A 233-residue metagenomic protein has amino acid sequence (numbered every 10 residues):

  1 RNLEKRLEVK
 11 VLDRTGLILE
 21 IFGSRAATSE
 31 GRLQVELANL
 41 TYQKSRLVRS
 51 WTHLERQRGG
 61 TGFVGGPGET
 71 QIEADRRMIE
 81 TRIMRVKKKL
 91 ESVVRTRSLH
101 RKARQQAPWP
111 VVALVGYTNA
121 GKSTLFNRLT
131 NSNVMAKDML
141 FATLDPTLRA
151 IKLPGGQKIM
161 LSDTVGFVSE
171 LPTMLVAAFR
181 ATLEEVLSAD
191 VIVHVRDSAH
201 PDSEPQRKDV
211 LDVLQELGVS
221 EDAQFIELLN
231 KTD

Functional and structural regions predicted by a protein language model:
R1-K10, P154-K158, F179-D233: Conserved C-terminal guanine-recognition region of P-loop GTPase G domains, centered on the G4
R1-V111: Conserved P-loop NTPase architecture
R25-S29, Q71, N133-M135, V165-V176 (+1 more regions): Flexible beta-alpha connector loops of hexameric P-loop NTPases
R95-R97, A103-P110, R128-M160, V168-A181 (+1 more regions): Switch I (effector-binding) loop of TRAFAC-class P-loop GTPase G-domains
G116, N127: The Walker A (P-loop) glycine that initiates the GxxxxGKT/S ATP-binding motif of P-loop NTPases
N119: Walker A (P-loop) phosphate-binding loop of P-loop NTPases
K122: Conserved lysine of the Walker
